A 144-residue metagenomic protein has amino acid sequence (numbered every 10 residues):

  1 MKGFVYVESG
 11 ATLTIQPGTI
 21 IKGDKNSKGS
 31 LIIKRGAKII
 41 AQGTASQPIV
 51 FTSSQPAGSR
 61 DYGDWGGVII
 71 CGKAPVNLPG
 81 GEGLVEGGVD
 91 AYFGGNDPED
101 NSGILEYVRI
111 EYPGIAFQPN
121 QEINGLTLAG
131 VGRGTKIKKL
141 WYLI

Functional and structural regions predicted by a protein language model:
M1-I144: Beta-strand/loop edge motif enriched in small/polar residues
